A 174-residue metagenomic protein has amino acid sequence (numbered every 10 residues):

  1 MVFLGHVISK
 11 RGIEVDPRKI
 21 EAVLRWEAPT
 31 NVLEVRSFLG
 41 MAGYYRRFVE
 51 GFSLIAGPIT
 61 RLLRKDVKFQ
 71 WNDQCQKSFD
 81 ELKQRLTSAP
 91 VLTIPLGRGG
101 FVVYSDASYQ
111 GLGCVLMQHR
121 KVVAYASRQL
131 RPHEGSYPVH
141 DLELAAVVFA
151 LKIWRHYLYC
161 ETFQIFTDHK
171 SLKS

Functional and structural regions predicted by a protein language model:
M1-G99, K170-S171: C-terminal reverse transcriptase regions that engage the nucleic-acid substrate
D16, D106, E143, D168: Acidic active-site catalytic centers that drive phospho-/nucleotidyl reactions and related ester hydrolyses
G100-A107: Two-metal-ion RNase H-like nuclease active-site motif
A107-G111, K173: Short acidic, Gly/Ser-rich segments with clustered Asp/Glu that frequently serve as metal-coordination loops in enzyme
L112-L116: Short beta-strand scaffold segments in enzyme catalytic cores
M117, F149-S174: RNase H catalytic domain
R120-A145, K170-K173: A short, polar/acidic, helix/strand-boundary loop motif
